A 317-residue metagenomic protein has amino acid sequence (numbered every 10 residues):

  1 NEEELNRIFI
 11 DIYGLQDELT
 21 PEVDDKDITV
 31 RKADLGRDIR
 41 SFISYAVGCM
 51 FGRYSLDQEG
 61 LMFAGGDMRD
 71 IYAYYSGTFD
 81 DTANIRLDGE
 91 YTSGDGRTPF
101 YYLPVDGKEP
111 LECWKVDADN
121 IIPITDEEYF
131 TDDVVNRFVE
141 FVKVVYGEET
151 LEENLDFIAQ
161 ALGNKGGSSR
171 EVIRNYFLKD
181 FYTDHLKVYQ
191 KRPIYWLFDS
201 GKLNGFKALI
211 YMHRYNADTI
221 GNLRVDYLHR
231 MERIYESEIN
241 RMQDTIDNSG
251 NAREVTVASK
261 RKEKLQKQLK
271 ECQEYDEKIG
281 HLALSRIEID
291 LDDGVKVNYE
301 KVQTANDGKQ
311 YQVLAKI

Functional and structural regions predicted by a protein language model:
N1-E4, I8: Repeat-solenoid scaffold signature
R7, E18-I317: Terminal accessory regions of large proteins
Y13: Active-site-proximal loop/hinge segments that shape catalytic or ion-binding/gating pockets
